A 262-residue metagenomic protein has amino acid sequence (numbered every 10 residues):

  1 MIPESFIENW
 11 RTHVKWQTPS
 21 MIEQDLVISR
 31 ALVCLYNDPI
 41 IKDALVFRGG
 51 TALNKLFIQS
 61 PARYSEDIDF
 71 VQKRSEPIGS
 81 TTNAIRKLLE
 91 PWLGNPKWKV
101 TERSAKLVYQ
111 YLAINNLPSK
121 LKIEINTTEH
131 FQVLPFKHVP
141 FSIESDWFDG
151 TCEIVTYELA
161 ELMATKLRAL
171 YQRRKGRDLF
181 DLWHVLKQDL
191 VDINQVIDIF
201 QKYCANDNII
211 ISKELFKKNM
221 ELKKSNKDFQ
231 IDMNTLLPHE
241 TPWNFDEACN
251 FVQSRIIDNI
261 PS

Functional and structural regions predicted by a protein language model:
M1-L45, L56-R63, I68, Q72-S262: Structured mid-to-C-terminal alpha-helical surface segments
F47-A52: Glycine-rich beta-strand-to-loop/alpha-helix junction loops that act as flexible
